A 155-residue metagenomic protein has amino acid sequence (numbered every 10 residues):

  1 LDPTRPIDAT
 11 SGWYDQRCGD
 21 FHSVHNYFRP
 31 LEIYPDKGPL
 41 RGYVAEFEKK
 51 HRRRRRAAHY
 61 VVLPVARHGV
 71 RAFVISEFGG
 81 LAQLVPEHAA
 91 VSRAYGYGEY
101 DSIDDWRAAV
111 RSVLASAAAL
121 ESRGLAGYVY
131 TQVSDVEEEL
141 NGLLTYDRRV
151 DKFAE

Functional and structural regions predicted by a protein language model:
L1, V24-H25, K50-R52: A structural signal for the main folded, soluble domain(s) of proteins
L1-F21, S112: Active-site neighborhood of glycoside hydrolase catalytic domains
P3, G12-W13, Y27-F28, G79-L81 (+1 more regions): Catalytic metal-binding/acid-base residues of hydrolase active sites
D8, S23-H25, L144: Residue-level detector of conserved, well-ordered beta-strand and adjacent loop positions that form binding/recognition
D15-I33: Short, well-ordered secondary-structure micro-motifs within conserved domains or adaptor modules
Y34-E155: Substrate-binding clefts and catalytic carboxylate motifs of secreted carbohydrate-active enzymes
